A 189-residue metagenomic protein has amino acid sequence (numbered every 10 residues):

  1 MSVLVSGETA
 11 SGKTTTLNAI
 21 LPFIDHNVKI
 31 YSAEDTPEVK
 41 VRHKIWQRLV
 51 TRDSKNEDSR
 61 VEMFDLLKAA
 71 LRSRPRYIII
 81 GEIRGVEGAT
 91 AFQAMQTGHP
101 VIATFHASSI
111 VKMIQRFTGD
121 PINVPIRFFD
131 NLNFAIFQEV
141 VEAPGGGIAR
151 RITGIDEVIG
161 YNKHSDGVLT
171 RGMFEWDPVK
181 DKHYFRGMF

Functional and structural regions predicted by a protein language model:
M1-A10, T15-E142: Switch/coupling sub-region of P-loop NTPases
F134-F189: Conserved P-loop NTPase
